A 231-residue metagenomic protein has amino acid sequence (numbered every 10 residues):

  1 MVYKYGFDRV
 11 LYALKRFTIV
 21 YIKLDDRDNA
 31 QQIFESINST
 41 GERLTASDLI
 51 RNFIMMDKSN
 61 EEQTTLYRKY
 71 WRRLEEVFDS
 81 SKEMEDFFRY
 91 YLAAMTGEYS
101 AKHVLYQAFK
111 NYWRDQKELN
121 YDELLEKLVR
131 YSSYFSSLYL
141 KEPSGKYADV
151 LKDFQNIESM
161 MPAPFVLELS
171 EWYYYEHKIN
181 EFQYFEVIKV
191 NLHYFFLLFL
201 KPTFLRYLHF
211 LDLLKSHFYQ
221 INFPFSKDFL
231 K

Functional and structural regions predicted by a protein language model:
M1-L11, T18-I19: Long, basic N-terminal domains or extensions that often function in RNA/ssDNA interaction or organelle/cellular
K4, S47-R51, M55-L230: A cross-family structural signal marking well-folded subdomains
L14, K231: Active-site-adjacent "gating/activation" loops or surface patches in catalytic cores
R16-I22, V190-N191: Extended hydrophobic secondary-structure segments that form protein cores and membrane-embedded regions
E42: Charged catalytic and DNA/RNA-contacting regions of genome-maintenance and nucleic-acid-processing enzymes
